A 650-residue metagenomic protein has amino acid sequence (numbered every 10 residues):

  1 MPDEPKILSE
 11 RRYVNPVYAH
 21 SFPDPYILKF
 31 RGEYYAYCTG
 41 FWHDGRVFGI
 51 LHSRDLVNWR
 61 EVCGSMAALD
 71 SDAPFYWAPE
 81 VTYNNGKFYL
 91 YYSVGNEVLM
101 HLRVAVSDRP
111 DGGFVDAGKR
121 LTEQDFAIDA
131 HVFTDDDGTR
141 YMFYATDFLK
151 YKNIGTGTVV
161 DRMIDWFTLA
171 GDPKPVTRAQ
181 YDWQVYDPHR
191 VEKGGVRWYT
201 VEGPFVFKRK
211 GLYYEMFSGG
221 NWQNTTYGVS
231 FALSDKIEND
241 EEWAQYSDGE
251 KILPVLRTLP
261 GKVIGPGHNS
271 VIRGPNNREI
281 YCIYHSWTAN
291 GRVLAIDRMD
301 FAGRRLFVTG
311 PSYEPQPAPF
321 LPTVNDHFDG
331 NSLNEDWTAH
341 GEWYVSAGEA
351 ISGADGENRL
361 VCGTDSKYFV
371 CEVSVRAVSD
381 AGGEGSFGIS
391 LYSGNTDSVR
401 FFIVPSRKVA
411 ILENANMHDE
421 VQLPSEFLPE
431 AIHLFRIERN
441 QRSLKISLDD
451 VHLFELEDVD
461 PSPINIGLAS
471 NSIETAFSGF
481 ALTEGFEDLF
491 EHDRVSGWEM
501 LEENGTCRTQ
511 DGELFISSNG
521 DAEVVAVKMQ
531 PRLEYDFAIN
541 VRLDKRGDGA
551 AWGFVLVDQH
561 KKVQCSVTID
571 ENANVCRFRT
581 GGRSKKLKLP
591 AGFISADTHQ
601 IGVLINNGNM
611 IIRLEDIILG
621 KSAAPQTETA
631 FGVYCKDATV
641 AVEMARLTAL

Functional and structural regions predicted by a protein language model:
M1-K445, D450, D460-G467, I473-K545 (+3 more regions): Carbohydrate-active catalytic/glycan-binding domains of CAZyme proteins, especially the secreted or lumenal ectodomains
M417, H452, E474, S584 (+2 more regions): Short, solvent-exposed loop/turn motifs
L448-I466, L614-F631, C635: Short, solvent-exposed beta-strand-to-loop segments that form ligand-recognition rims of beta-rich domains
I466-A476, A630-A641: Extracellular glycan-interaction patches encoded by glycine-rich segments
